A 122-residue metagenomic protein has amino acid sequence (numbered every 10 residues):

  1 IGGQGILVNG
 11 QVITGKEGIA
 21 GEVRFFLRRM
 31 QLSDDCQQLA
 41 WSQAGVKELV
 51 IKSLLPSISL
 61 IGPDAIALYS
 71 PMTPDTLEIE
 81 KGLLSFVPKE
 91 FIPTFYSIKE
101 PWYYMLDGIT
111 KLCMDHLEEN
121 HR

Functional and structural regions predicted by a protein language model:
I1-M30: Phosphate-binding/catalytic loop of phosphoryl-transfer enzymes
V12, M30-R122: ATP-binding/phosphotransfer module of carbohydrate and carboxylate kinases, centering on a glycine-rich
